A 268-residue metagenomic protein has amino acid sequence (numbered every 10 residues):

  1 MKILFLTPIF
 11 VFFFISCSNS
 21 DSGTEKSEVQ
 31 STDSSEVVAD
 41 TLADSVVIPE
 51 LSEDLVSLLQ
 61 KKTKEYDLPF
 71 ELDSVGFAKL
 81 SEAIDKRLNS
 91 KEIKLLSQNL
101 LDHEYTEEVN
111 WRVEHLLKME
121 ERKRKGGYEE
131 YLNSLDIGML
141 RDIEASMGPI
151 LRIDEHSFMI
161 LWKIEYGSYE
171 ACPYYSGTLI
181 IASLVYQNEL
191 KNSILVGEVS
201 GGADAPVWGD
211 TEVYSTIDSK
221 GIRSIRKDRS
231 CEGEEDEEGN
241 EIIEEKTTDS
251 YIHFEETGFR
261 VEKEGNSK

Functional and structural regions predicted by a protein language model:
M1-F5: Positively charged n-region of N-terminal signal peptides that target proteins for export
I15-S16: C-terminal motif of bacterial Sec signal peptides marking the signal peptidase cleavage site
K26-G148: Terminal domain-start segments
K118-G138, A182-L195, H253-V261: Surface-exposed loop/turn elements that mediate protein-protein interactions on large endomembrane-trafficking
I143-S146, Y166-I181, L195, V207-E212 (+1 more regions): Short, surface-exposed coil-to-beta transition loops
S146-D154, V213-D218: Structural signature of eukaryotic scaffold interfaces centered on beta-propeller domains
S157-E170, K220-K227: Short beta-strand elements that form the blades of beta-propeller/WD-repeat-like and other beta-sheet-rich scaffold
K191-E262, S267-K268: Short aromatic loop motif centered on NTY/YTY
